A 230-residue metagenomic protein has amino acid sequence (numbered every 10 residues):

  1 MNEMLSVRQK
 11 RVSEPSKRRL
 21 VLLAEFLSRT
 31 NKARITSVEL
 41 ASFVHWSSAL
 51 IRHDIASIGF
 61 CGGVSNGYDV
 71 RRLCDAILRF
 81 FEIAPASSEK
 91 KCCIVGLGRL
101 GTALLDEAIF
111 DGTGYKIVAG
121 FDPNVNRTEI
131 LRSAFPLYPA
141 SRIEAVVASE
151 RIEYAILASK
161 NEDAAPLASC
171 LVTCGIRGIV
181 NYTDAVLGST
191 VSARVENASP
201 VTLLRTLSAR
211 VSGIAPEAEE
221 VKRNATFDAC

Functional and structural regions predicted by a protein language model:
M1-I35: Extreme N-terminal segment that seeds HTH/winged-HTH DNA-binding domains in transcriptional regulators
E3-S6, E82-E89, E217-V221: Intrinsically disordered, low-complexity coil segments
V21, E25-S28, V38, S42 (+7 more regions): Solvent-exposed alpha-helical segments within well-ordered globular domains of core cellular machineries
L23-K32, I130, A134-C230: Phosphate-bearing ligand-interacting subdomains that bind or position ATP/ADP/UDP/GDP/NAD(P) or nucleotide-linked
R34, V38, F43, S47-C92: HTH-adjacent hinge/linker in prokaryotic transcriptional regulators
V44, G98, D184-L187: Glycine-rich beta-alpha junction loops
P85-R127: Glycine-rich adenosine-cofactor-binding loop
